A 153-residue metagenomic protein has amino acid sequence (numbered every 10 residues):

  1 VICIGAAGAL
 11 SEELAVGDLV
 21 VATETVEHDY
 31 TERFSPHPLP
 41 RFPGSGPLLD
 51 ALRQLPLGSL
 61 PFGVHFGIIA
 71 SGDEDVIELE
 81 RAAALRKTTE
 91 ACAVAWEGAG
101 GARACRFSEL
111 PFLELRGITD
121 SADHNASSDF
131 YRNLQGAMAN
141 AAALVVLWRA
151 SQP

Functional and structural regions predicted by a protein language model:
V1-P153: Glycine-rich phosphate- or other oxyanion-binding loops that anchor nucleotides, phosphorylated ligands
